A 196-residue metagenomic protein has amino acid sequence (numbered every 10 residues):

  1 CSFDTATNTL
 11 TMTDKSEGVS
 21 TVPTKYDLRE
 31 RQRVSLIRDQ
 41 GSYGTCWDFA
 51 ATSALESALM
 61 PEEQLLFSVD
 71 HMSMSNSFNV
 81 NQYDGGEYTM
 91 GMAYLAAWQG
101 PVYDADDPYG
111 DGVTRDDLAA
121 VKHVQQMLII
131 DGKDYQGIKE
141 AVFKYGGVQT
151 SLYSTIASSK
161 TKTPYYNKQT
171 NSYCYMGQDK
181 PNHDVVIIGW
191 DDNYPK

Functional and structural regions predicted by a protein language model:
C1-K196: Catalytic-core signature of thiol
